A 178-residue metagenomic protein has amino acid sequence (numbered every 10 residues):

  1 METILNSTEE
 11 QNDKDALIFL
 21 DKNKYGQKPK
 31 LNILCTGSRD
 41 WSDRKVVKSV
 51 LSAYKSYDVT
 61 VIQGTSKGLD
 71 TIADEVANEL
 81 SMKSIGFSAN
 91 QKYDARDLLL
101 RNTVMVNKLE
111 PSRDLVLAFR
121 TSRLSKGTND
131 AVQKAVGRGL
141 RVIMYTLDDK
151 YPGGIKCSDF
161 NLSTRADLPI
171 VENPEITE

Functional and structural regions predicted by a protein language model:
M1-L5, E172-E178: Short intrinsically disordered terminal tails
S7-I33, R39-P169: Acidic/glycine-enriched connector segments
